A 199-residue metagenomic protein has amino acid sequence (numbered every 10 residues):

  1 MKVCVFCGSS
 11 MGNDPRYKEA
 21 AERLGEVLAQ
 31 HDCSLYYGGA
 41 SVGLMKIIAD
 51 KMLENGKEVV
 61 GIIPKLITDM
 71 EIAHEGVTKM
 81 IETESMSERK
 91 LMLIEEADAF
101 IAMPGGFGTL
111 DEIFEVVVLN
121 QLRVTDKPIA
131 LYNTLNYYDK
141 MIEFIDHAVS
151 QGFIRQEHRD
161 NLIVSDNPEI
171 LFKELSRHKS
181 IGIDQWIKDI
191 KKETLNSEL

Functional and structural regions predicted by a protein language model:
M1-E96, L135-E169, S180-L199: A cross-family phosphate/adenosyl-ligand binding-site feature
G39, I63, T83-E84, M103-G105 (+3 more regions): Short beta->alpha connector loops at strand-helix junctions that form conserved, small/polar/Pro-enriched
L53, L119-K127, F153-R155: Arginine/glycine-rich "motif VI" loop of SF2 helicases in the C-terminal RecA-like domain
E88-R123, I181-D189: Active-site/ligand-binding-proximal alpha/beta "capping" segment
L175: Hydrophobic "lid"/C-terminal helical patch of Rossmann-like NAD(P)-dependent dehydrogenase/epimerase domains
